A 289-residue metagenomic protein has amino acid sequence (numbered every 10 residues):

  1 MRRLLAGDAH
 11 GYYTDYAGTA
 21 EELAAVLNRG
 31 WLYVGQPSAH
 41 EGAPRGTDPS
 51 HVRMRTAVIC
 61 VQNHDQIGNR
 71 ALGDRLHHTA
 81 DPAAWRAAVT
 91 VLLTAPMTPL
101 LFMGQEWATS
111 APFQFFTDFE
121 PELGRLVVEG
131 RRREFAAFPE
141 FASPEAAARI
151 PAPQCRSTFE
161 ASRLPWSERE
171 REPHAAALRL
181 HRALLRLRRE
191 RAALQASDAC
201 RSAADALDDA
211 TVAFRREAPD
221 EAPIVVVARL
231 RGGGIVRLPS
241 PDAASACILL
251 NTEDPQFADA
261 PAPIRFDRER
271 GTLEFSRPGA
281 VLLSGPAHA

Functional and structural regions predicted by a protein language model:
M1-A142, V226: Conserved alpha/beta catalytic core and glycan-binding cleft of carbohydrate-active enzymes
D48-S50, D81, L92, Q154 (+2 more regions): Short Gly/Pro-enriched turn/cap motifs at secondary-structure boundaries
P49, D65-I67, W107-S110, P121 (+5 more regions): Short, solvent-exposed loop/turn segments at secondary-structure junctions
L72-A83, S162-A175, R268-R270: Active-site rim elements
T94, L184-R188, A192, L238-D267: C-terminal accessory region downstream of the catalytic core in glycan-modifying enzymes
G130-E134, P139-A193: Catalytic cores of secreted or luminal carbohydrate-active enzymes
P165-L178, R182-R186, S202-D242: Carbohydrate-binding surface patches
A262-A289: C-terminal beta-strand-rich structural cap/linker in extracellular carbohydrate-active enzymes
